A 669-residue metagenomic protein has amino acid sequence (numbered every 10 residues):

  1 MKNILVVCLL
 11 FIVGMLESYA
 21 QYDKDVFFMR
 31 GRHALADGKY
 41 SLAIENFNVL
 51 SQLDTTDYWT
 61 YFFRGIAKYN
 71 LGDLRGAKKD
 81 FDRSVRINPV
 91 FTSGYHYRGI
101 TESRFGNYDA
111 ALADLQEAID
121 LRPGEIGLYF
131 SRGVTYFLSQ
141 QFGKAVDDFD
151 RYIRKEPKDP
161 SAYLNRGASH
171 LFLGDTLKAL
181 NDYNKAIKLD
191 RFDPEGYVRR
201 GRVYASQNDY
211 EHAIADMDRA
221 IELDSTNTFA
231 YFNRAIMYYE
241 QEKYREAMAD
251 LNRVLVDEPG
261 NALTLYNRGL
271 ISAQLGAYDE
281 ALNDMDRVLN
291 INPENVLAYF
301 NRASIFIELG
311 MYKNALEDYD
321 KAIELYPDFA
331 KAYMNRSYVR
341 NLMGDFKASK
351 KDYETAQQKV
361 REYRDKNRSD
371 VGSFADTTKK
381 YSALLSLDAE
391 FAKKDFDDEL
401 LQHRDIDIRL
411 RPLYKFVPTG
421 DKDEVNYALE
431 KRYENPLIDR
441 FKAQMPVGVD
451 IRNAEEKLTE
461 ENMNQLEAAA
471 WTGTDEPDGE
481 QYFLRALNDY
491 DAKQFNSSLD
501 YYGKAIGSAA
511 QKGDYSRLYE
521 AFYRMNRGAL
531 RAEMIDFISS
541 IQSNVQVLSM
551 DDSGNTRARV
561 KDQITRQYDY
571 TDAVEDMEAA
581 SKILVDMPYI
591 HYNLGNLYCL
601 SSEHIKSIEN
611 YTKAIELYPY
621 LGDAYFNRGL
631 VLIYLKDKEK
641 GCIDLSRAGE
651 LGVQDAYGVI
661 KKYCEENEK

Functional and structural regions predicted by a protein language model:
D23-D25, Y58-W59, T92-S93, I126-G127 (+13 more regions): Helix-start (N-cap) detector for alpha-helical repeat units in TPR-like alpha-solenoids, especially tetratricopeptide
M29, F63, Y97, S131 (+10 more regions): Canonical tetratricopeptide repeat
A36-D37, N70, R104-F105, L138-S139 (+13 more regions): Register position in tetratricopeptide repeats
E308, A330-D500, K504-Y515, Y519 (+2 more regions): Eukaryotic alpha-helical solenoid repeat scaffolds
